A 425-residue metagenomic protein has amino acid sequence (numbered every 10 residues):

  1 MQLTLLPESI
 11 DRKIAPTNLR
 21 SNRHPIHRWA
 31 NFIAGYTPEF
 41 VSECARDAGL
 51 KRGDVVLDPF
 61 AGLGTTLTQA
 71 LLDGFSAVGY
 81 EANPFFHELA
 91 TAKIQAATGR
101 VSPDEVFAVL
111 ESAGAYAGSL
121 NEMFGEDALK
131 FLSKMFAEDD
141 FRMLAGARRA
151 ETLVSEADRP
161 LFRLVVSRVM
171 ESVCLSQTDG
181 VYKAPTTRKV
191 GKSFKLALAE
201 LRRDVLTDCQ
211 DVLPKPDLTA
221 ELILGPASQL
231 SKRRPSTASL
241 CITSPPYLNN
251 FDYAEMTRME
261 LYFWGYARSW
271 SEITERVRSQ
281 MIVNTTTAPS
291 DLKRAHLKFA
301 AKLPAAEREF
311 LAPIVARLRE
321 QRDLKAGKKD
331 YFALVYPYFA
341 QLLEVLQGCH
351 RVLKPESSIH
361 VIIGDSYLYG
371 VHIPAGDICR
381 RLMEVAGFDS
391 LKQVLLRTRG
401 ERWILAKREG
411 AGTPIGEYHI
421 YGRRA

Functional and structural regions predicted by a protein language model:
M1-K51: S-adenosyl-L-methionine
H27-F32, E126-E138, K329-A340, I363 (+1 more regions): Acceptor-substrate binding/catalytic loop of class I
C44-A115, A199-L213, T219-S236, L240-V283 (+4 more regions): Conserved S-adenosyl-L-methionine
D47-K51, L72-D73, A77-E156, L161-S167 (+2 more regions): Non-catalytic nucleic-acid substrate-recognition regions in nucleic-acid-modifying enzymes
F141-T243, L248-R258, F310, G327: SAM-dependent nucleic-acid methyltransferase catalytic core
F251-Y338: Mobile active-site "lid"/loop adjacent to the S-adenosyl-L-methionine
A340-P355: A short glycine-rich, Lys/Arg-flanked "PGG" loop and its adjoining helix->strand segment in the class I
K354, A386, R408-A425: Core SAM-dependent methyltransferase catalytic element
